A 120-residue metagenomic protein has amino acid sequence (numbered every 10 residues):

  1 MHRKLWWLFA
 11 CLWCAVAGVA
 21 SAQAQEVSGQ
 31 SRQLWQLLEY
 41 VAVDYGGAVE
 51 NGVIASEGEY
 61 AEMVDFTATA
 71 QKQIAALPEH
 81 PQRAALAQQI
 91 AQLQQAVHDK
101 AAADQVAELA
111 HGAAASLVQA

Functional and structural regions predicted by a protein language model:
M1-L5: Positively charged n-region of N-terminal signal peptides that target proteins for export
W7-G18: Bacterial N-terminal signal peptides
G18-A24: Sec/Tat signal peptide C-region and signal peptidase I cleavage site
A24-A120: Mature extracytoplasmic or organellar-lumen-exposed domains after removal of signal/transit peptides
